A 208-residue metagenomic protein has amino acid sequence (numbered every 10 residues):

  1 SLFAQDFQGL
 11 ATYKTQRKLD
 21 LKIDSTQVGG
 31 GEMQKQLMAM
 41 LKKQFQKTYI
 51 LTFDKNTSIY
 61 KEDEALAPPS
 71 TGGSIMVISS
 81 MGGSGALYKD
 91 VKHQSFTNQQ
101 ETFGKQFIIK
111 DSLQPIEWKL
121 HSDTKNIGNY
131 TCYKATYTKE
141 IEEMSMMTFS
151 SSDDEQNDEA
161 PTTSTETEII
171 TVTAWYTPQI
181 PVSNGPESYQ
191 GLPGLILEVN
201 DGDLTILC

Functional and structural regions predicted by a protein language model:
L2-A4: Boundary at the C-terminal end of the N-terminal hydrophobic targeting segment
D6-C208: Extended soluble regions of mature proteins
